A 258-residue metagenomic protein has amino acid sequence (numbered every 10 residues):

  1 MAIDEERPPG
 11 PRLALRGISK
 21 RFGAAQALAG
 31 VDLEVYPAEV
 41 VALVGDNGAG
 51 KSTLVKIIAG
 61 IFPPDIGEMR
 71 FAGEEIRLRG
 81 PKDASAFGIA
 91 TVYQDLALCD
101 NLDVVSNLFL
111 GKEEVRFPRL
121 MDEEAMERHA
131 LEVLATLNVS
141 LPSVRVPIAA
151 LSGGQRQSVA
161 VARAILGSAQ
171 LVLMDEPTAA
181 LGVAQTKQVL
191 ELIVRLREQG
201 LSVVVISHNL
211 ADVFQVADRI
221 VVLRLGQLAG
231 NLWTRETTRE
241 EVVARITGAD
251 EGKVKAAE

Functional and structural regions predicted by a protein language model:
A2-E258: Glycine-rich phosphate-binding loops of nucleotide-dependent enzymes
